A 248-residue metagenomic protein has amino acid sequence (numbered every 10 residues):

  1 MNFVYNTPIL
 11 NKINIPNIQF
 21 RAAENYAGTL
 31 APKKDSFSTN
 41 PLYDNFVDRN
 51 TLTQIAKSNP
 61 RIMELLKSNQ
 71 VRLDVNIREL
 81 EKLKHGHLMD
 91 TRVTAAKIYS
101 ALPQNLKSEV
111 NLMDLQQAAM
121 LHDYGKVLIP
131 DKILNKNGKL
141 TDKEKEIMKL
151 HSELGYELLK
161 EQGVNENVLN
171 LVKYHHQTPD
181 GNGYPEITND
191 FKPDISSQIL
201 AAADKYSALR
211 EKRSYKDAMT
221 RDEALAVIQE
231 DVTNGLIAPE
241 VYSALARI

Functional and structural regions predicted by a protein language model:
M1-T39: Non-Sec secretion/translocation targeting segments of pathogen effectors
Y43: DNA-contacting surface of Y-family translesion DNA polymerases
F46, T51-I248: Histidine- and acidic-residue-rich, metal-dependent catalytic cores
